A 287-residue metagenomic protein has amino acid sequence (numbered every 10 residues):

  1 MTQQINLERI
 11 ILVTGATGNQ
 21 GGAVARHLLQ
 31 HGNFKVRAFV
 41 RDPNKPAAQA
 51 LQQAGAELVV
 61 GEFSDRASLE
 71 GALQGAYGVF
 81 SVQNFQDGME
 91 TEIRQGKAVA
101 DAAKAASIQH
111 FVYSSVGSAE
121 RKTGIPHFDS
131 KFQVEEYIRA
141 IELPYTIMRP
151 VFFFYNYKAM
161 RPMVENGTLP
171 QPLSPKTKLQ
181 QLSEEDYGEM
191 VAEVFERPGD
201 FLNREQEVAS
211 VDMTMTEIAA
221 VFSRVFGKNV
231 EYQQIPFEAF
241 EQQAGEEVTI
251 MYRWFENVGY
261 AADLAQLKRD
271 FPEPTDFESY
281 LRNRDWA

Functional and structural regions predicted by a protein language model:
T2-A50, S64-Q74, G78, Q83-K97 (+4 more regions): Oxidoreductase cofactor-interface core, primarily capturing Rossmann-like NAD(P)-dependent enzymes
T2-I5, F237-A287: A hydrophobic C-terminal alpha-helical subdomain
G55-A56, Y145: Short, conserved active-site loop motifs that form the nucleotide-linked donor/cofactor pocket
G61: Cofactor-binding loops of NAD(P)H-dependent oxidoreductases, dominated by short-chain dehydrogenase/reductases
